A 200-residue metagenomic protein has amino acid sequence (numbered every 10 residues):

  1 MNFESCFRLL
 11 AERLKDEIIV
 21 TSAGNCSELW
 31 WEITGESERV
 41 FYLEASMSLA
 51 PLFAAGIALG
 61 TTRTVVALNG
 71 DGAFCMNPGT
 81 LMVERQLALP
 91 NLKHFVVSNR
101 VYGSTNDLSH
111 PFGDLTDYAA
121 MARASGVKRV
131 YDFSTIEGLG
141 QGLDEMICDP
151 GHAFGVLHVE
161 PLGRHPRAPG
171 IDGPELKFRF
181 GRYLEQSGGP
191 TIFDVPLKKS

Functional and structural regions predicted by a protein language model:
M1-M47: Active-site diphosphate/adenylate-binding microenvironment
F3-S5, E36, C148-S200: Glycine/aspartate-rich loop-and-adjacent alpha/beta segment that forms the canonical ThDP
L9, T80-E84, G142-E145: A short acidic, amphipathic alpha-helical/loop segment
E17-I19, R39, R63-A67, L92 (+1 more regions): Generic beta-sheet signal
A23-C26, N99-V101, H158-G163: Glycine-rich beta-alpha junction loops
E28-N99: Thiamine diphosphate
V97-L108: Long, charge-dense
S109-E145: Conserved thiamine diphosphate
